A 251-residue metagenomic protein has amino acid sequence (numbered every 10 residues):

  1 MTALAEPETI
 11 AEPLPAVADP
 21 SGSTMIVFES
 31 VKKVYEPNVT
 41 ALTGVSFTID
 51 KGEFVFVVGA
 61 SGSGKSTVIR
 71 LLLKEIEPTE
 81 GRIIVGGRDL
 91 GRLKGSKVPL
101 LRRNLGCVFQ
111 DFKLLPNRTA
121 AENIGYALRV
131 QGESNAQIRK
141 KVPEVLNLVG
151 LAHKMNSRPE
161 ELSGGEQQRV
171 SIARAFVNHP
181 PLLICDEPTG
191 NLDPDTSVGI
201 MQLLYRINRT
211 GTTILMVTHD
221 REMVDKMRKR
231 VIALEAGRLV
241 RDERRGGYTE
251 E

Functional and structural regions predicted by a protein language model:
E36, L90-G106, N135, I207-R209: ABC ATPase NBD coupling module
L73: Helix-to-loop junction immediately C-terminal to a conserved catalytic motif
G81-D89: Conserved ABC transporter NBD signature motif
R118-G125: Short coil-to-helix segment of the ABC ATPase nucleotide-binding domain corresponding to the Q-loop/switch region
R158-L162, E166: Conserved ABC ATPase signature
V177-P181: A short, proline-enriched helix->beta-strand linker immediately N-terminal to the Walker B motif in ABC-type P-loop
L183-D186: Catalytic Walker B motif of ABC-type/P-loop ATPase nucleotide-binding domains
